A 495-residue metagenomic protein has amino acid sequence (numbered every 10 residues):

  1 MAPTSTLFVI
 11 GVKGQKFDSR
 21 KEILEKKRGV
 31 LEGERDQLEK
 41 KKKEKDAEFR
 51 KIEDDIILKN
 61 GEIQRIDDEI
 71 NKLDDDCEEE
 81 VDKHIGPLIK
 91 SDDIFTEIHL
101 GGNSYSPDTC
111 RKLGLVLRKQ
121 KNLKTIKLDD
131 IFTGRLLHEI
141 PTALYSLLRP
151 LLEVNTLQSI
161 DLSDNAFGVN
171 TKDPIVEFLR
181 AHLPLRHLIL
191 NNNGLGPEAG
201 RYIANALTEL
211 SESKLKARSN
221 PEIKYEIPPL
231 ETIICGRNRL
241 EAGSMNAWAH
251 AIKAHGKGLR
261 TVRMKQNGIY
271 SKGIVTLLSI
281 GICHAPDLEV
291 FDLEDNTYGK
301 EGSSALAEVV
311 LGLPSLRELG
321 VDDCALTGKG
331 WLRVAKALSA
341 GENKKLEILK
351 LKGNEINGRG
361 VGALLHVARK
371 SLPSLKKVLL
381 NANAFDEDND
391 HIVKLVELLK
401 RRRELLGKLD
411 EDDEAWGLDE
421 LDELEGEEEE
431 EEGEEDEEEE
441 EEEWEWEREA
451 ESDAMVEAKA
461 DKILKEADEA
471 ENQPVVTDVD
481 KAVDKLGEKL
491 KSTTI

Functional and structural regions predicted by a protein language model:
M1-I495: Leucine-rich tandem repeat or coiled-coil scaffolds
